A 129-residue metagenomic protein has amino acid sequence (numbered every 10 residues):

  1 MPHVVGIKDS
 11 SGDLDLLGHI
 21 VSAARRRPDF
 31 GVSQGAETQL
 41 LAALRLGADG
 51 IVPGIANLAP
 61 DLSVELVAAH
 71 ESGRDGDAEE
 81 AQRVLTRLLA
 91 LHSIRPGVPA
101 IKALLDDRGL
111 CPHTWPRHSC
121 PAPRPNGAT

Functional and structural regions predicted by a protein language model:
M1-D49: Ligand/cofactor pocket segment of small-molecule handling proteins
A42-T129: Structured C-terminal cap/extension of enzyme domains
